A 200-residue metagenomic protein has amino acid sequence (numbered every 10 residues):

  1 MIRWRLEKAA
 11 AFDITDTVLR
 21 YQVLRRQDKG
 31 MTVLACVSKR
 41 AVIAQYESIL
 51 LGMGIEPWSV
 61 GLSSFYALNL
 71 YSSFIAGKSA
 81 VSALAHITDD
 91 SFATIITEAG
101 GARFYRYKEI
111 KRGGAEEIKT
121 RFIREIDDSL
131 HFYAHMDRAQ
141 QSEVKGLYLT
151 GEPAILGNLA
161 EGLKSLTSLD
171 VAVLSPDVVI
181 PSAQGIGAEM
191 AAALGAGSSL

Functional and structural regions predicted by a protein language model:
M1-L200: Hydrophobic/aromatic-enriched cytosolic interaction surfaces used to assemble or bind macromolecules
